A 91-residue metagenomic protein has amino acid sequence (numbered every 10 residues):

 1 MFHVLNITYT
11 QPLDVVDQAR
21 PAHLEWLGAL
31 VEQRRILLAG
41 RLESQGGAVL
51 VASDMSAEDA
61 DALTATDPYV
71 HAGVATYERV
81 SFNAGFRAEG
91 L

Functional and structural regions predicted by a protein language model:
M1-L91: Conserved, structured core segments of small domains
